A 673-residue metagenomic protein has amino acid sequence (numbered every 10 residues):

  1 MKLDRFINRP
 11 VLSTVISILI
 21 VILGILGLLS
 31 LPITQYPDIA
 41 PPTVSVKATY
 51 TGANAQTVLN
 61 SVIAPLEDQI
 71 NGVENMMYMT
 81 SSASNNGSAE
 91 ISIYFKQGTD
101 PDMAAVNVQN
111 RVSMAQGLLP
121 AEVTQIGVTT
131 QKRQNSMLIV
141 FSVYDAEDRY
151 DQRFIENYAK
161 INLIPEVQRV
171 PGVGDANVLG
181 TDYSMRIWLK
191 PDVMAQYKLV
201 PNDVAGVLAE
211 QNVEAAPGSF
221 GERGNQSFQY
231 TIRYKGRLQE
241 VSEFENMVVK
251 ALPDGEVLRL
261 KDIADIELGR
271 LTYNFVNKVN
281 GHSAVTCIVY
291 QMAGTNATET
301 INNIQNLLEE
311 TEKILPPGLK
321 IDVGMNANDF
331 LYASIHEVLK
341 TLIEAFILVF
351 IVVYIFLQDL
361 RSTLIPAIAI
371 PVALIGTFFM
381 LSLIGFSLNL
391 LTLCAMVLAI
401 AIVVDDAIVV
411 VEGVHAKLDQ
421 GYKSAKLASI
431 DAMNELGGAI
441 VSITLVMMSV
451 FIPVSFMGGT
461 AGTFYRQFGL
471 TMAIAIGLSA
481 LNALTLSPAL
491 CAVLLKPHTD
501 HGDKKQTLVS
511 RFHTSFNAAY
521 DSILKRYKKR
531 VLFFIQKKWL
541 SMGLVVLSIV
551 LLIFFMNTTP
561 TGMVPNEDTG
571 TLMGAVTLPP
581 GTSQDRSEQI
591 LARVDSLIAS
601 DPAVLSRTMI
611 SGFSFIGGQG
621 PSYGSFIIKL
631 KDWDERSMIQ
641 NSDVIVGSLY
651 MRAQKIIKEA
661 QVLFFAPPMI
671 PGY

Functional and structural regions predicted by a protein language model:
M1-I33, L436, Q506-V564, G647: Signature of alpha-helical transmembrane segments and their immediate interfacial
V11, L19-T57, M77, S113-E122 (+7 more regions): Transmembrane helices with small-residue packing motifs
S13, S17, E214, K340-V349 (+10 more regions): Hydrophobic alpha-helical transmembrane segments in multi-pass membrane proteins
T14, V21, I25-L26, S30 (+11 more regions): Surface-exposed amphipathic alpha-helical segments in non-transmembrane regions that serve as interaction surfaces
G24-S30, Q35, I347-F356, L360-A416 (+3 more regions): Hydrophobic transmembrane alpha-helices and their membrane-interface caps in long multi-pass transport proteins
Q291-T295, I301-L348, M380, L388: Membrane-helix entry/capping segments
G324, L331, I335, V411 (+2 more regions): Helix-loop junctions and hydrophobic alpha-helical segments within the transmembrane domains of large membrane
I400-V414, G437-F456, T463-H513, F626: Transmembrane alpha-helices and their membrane-interface boundaries in multi-pass membrane transporters and channels
